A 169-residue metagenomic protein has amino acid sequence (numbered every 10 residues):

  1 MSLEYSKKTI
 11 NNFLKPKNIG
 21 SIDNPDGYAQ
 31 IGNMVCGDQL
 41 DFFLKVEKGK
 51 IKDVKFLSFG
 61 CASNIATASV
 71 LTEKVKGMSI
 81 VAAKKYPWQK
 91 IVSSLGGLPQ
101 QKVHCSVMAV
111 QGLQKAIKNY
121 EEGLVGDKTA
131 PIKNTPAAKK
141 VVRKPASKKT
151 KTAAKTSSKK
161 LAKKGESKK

Functional and structural regions predicted by a protein language model:
M1-N24, Y28-A29, M78-A82, Y86-K169: C-terminal binding/interaction regions
N11, I19-I51: Structured beta-strand/loop patches that form or line metal/cofactor-binding pockets in enzymes
V35, K45-V110: Active-site- and interface-proximal helix/loop "cap" or "latch" segments in soluble metabolic and energy-transducing
